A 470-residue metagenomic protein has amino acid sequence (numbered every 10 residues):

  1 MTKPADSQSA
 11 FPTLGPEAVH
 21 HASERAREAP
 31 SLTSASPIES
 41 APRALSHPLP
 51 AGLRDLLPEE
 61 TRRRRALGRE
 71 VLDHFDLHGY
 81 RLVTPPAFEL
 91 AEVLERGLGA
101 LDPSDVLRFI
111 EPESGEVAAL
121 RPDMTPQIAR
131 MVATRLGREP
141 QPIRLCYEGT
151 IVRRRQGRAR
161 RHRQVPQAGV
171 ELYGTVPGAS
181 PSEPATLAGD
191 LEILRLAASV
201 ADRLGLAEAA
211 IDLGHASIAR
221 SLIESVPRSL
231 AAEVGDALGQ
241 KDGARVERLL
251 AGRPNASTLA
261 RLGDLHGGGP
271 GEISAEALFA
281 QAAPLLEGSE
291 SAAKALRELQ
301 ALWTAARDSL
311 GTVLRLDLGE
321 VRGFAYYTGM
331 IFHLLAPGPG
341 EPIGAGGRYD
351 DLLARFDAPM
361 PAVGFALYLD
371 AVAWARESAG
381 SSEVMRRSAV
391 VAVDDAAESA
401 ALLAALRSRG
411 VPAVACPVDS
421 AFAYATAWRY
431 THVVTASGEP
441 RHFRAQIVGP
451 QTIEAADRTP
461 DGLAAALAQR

Functional and structural regions predicted by a protein language model:
T2-K3, R63-H78, E89-L90, T125-E139 (+3 more regions): Positively charged, Gly/Ser-enriched RNA/tRNA-binding surfaces
T2-L14, L32-P126, D212: TRNA-binding/sensing appendages of the translation machinery
H21-A22: Short hydrophobic alpha-helical segments enriched in small aliphatic residues
R25-R27, R43: Basic polycationic patches enriched in arginine
S104-E113, R228-A251, N255: Acidic, His- and aromatic-enriched active-site or binding-groove loops in soluble protein domains that engage sugars
Q164-G169, L213-S221: Short, conserved phosphate-binding/catalytic loop or strand-edge motifs used in phosphoryl-/nucleotidyl-transfer
R203-A209, A216-R220, S229: Extended alpha-helical scaffolds
H215, K241-R245, V418: Short, solvent-exposed helix-helix connector turns and helix-capping sites enriched in acidic/polar residues
